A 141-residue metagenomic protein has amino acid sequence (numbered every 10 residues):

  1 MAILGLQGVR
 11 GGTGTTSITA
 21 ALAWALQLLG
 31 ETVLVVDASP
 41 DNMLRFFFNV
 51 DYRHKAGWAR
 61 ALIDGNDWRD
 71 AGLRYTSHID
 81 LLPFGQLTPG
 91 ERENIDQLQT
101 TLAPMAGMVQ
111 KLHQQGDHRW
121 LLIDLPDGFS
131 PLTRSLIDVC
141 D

Functional and structural regions predicted by a protein language model:
A2-P40: Walker A/P-loop phosphate-binding motif and the immediately C-terminal alpha-helix
T16, T101-L102, P126: A conditional alpha-helix N-cap/helix-loop micro-motif detector
A21, A25, F47, S135: Active-site signature of alpha/beta-hydrolase-fold catalytic machinery across serine- and Asp/Cys-nucleophile hydrolases
T32, A38-Q115, R119: P-loop/Walker-type NTP enzyme "switch/lid" segment
D37-S39, D124, D141: Acidic active-site catalytic centers that drive phospho-/nucleotidyl reactions and related ester hydrolyses
L112-L132: Glycine-rich phosphate-binding loop used to anchor ATP phosphates in small-molecule kinases, encompassing both
L132-D141: Inter-motif core of Ras-like GTPase G domains
